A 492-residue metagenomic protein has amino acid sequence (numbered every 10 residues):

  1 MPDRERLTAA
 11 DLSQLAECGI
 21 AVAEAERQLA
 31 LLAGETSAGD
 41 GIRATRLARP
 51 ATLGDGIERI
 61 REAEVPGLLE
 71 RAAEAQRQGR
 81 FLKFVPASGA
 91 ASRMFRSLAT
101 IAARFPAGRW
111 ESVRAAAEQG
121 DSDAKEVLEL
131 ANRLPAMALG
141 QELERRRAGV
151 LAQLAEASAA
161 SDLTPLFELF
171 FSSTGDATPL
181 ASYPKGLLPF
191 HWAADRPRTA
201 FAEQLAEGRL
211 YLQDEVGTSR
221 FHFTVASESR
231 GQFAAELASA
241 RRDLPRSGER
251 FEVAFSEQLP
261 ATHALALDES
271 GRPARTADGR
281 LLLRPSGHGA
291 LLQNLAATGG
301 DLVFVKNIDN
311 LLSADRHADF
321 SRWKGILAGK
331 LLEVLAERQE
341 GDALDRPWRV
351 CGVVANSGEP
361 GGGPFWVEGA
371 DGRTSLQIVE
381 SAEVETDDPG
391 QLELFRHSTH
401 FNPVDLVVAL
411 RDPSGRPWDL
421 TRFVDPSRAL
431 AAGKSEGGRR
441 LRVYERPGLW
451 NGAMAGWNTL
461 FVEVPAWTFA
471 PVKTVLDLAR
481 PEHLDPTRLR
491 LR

Functional and structural regions predicted by a protein language model:
P2-L53: N-terminal regions that are enriched for targeting/export leaders and immediately downstream pro/stem segments
L32, S37, L47-M94, A99-S357 (+6 more regions): Domain-scale recognition of functional cores that engage charged ligands
A336, G341-R492: OB-fold and OB-like single-stranded nucleic-acid-recognition modules and their adjacent interaction interfaces
